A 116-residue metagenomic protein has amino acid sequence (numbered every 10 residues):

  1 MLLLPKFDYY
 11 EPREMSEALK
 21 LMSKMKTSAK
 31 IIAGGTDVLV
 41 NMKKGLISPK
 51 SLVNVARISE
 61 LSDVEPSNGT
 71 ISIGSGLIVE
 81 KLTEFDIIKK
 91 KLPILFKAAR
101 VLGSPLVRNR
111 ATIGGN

Functional and structural regions predicted by a protein language model:
M1-N116: C-terminal structural segment of proteins
